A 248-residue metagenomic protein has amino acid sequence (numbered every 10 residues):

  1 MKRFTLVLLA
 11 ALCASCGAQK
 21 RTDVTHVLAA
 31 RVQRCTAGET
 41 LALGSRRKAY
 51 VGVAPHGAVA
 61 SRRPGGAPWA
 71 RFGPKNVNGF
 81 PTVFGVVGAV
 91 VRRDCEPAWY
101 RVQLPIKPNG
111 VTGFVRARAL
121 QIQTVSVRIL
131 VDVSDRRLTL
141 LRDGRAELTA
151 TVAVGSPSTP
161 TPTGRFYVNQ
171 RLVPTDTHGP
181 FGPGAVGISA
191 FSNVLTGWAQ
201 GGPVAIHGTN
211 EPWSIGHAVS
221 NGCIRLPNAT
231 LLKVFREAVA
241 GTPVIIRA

Functional and structural regions predicted by a protein language model:
M1-F4: Positively charged n-region of N-terminal signal peptides that target proteins for export
L12-S15: C-terminal motif of bacterial Sec signal peptides marking the signal peptidase cleavage site
D23-K48, Q103-V131: Boundary regions of SH3-family modules and the immediately adjacent low-complexity/disordered segments in eukaryotic
D23-R92: Beta-loop motif signature
P55-G57, P81, P97-W99, G110 (+7 more regions): Extracytoplasmic
N76-A119: SH3/SH3-like beta-barrel superfamily modules
I106, A119-R128, S156-R165, L172-A248: Exported/periplasmic cell-wall-interacting domains
A117-G155: A structural motif detector for short, solvent-exposed N-terminal "entry" segments of globular domains
